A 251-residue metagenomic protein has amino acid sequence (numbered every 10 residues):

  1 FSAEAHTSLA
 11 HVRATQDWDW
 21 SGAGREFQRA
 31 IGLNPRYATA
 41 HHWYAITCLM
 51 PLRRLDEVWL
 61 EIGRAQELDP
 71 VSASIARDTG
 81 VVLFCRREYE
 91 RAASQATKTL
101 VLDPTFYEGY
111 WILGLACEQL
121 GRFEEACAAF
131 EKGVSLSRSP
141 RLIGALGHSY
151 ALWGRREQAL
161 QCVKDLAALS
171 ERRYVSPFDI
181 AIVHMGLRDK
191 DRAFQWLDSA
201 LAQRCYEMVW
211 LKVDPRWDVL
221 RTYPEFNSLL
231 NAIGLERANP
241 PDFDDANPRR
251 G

Functional and structural regions predicted by a protein language model:
A5-T7, S21-Q28, A38-G251: Alpha-helical protein-protein interaction modules
R29-L33: N-terminal/domain-start segments enriched in small and hydrophobic, helix-friendly residues, covering either
